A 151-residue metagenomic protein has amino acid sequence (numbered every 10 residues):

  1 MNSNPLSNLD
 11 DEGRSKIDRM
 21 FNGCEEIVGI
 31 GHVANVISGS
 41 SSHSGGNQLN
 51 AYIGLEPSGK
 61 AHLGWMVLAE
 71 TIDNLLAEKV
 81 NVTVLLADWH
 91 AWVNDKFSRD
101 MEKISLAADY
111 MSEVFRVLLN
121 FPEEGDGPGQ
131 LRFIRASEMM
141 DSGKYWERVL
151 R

Functional and structural regions predicted by a protein language model:
M1-S58, D126: Non-catalytic terminal extensions that flank enzyme cores
I30-V36, D73-V80, A108-S112: Structured alpha-helical segments in the cores of large, soluble enzyme domains
N50, N81-T83, R132: Structural preference for beta-strand elements that scaffold enzyme active sites
L55, V84-D88, R135-S137: Glycine-rich, histidine-containing beta strand-loop boundary motifs that form or position
L63-V84: Histidine-anchored nucleotide/phosphate-binding helix
E78-W89, L119-G125: Short, flexible active-site-proximal loops enriched in glycine and acidic residues
L85-R99: Short connector loops at secondary-structure junctions
N94, D100-R151: Divalent-metal (Mg2+/Mn2+/Ca2+)-assisted nucleotide/phosphate chemistry catalytic cores
